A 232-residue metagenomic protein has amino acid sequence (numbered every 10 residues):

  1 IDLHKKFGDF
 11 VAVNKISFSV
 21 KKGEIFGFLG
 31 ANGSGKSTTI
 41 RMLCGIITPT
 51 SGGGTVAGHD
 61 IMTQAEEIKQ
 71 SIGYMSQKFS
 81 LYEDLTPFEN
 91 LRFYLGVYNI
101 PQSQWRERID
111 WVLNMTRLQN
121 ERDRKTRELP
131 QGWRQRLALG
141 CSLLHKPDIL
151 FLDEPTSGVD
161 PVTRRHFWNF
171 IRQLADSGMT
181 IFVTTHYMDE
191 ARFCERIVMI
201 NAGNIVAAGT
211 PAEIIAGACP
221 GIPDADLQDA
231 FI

Functional and structural regions predicted by a protein language model:
G52-D60, E67-I68: Conserved ABC transporter NBD signature motif
D84, K125-G132: Conserved ABC ATPase signature
R92, G96-E121: Conserved ABC ATPase "signature" region
L150-D153: Catalytic Walker B motif of ABC-type/P-loop ATPase nucleotide-binding domains
A208-G209: ABC ATPase "signature
